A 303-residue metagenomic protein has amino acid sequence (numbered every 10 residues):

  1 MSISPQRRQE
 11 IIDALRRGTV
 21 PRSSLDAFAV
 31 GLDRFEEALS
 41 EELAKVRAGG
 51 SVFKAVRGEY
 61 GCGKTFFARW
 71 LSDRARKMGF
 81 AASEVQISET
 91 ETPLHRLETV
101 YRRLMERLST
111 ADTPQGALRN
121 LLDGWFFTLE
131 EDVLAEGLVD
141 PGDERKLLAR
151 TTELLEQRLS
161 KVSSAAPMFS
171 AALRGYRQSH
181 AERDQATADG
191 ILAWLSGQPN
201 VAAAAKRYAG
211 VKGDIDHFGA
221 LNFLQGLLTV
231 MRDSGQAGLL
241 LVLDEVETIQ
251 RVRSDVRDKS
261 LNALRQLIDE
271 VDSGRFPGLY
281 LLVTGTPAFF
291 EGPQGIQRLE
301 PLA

Functional and structural regions predicted by a protein language model:
M1-V52: A short, basic N-terminal segment
S2-R7, A186-A303: The catalytic "switch" region of P-loop NTPases
D13, G79, L239-L240: Active-site-adjacent bridging/hinge elements
F35, L39-L43, L104, L227 (+1 more regions): Generic hydrophobic alpha-helical segments
E36, A68, L97-Y101, R257-L264: Amphipathic alpha-helical segments in well-structured domains
S51-V52, M78-A82, P277-L279, A303: Short glycine-/polar-rich loops that comprise or flank the Walker A/P-loop and associated switch/sensor motifs
A55, C62, F66-S234: P-loop NTPase nucleotide-binding core
A55-R57, V85-Q86, Y280-G285: Conserved beta-strand segments of the P-loop GTPase G domain that flank and frequently precede/overlap
